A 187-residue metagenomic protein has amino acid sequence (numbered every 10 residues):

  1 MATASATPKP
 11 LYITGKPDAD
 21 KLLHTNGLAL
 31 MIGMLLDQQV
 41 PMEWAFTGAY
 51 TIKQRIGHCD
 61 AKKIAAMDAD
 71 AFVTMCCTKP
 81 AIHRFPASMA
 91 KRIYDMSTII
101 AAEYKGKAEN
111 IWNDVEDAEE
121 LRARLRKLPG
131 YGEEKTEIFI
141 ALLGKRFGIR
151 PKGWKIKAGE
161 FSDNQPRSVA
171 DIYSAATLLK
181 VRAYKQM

Functional and structural regions predicted by a protein language model:
M1-D20, T25, A118-K127, E133-M187: C-terminal accessory module of base-excision DNA glycosylases/AP lyases that mediates lesion recognition and DNA
D18-A29, Q39, H83-S88: Structural motif
M31-L35: Short, aromatic/basic-rich helix-turn unit that serves as a nucleic-acid recognition element
L36, P41, I52-Q54, A61-I64: Functional cleft and adjacent loop/helix regions within the main domain that mediate ligand binding or catalysis
Q39-W44, G57, A101-Y104, F147: Short alpha-helix boundary/capping elements
F46-I52: Short Gly/aromatic-enriched secondary-structure transition segments
R55-R126: Alpha-helical ds-nucleic-acid-binding substructure associated with the helix-hairpin-helix region of base-excision DNA
